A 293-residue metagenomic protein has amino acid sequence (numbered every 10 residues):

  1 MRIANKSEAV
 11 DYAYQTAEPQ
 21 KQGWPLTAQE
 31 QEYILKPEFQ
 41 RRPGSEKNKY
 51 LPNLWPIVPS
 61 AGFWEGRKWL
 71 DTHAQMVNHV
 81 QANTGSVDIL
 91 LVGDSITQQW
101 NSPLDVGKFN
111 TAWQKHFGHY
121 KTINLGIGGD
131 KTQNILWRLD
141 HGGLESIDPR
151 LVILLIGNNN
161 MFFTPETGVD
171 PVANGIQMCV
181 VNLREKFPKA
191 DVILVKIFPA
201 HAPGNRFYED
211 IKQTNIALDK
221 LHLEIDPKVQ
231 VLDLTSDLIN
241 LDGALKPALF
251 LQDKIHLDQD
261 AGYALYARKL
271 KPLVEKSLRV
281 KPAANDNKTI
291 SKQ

Functional and structural regions predicted by a protein language model:
M1-V92, I96-G107, T111, S277-Q293: N-terminal secretory targeting modules
L70-V80, D130-G142: A Trp-anchored, charged/polar loop motif used as the substrate-binding/catalytic surface of acyl/ester-handling
T84, F117, F187, I225-D226: A structural signal for short coil/turn segments at secondary-structure junctions
D88-G93, K121-G126, R150-I156, N160 (+2 more regions): Structural recognition of the beta-strand scaffold that forms the well-ordered cores of secreted hydrolase catalytic
L91, D130, N134, T167 (+7 more regions): Extracytoplasmic/secreted proteins, especially bacterial periplasmic and envelope-associated proteins
Q98-T111, H116-G118, T132-Q177, N182 (+2 more regions): Oxyanion-hole/transition-state-stabilizing segment in secreted/luminal serine hydrolases and related acyltransferases
I123-L125, F162-V169, A202-N205, Q252-L257: Second-shell loop/turn segments in exported
P199-Q293: Catalytic His-Asp segment of secreted/periplasmic serine-dependent ester chemistry enzymes
